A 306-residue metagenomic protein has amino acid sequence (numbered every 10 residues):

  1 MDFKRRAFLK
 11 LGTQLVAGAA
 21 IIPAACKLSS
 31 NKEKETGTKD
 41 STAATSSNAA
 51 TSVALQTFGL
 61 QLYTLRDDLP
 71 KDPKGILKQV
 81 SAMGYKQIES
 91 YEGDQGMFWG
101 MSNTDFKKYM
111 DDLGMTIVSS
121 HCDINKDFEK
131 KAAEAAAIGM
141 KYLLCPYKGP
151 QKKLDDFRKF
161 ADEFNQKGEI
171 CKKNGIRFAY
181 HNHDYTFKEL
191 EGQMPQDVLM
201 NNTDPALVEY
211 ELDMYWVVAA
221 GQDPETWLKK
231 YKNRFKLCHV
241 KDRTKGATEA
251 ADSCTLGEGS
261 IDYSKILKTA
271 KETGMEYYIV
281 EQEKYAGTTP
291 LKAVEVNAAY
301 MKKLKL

Functional and structural regions predicted by a protein language model:
M1, A7-K27: N-terminal export signals
T13-Q14, T116-Y210, V217, L291: Active-site acidic/histidine proton-transfer and metal-coordination neighborhood in alpha/beta enzyme cores
A24-K71: C-terminal segment of N-terminal export signals and the immediately downstream linker at the start of the mature
N48-V53, L77-A82, F98-M115, E129-G139 (+4 more regions): Acidic (Asp/Glu)-rich catalytic clusters
Q56-Q61, I88-S90, I117-S120, L143-C145 (+4 more regions): Hydrophobic faces of well-ordered beta-strands that scaffold small-molecule active sites in alpha/beta enzyme cores
L65-K71, Y91-S102, H121-K130, P150-R158 (+5 more regions): Acidic-and-aromatic substrate-binding clefts and catalytic sites of carbohydrate-active enzymes
K74-G75, M101-D105, F157-N165, G192-D197 (+2 more regions): Charged helix-capping and loop-helix junction motifs
Q87, G175-S260: Acidic/histidine-rich catalytic cores of soluble enzymes
